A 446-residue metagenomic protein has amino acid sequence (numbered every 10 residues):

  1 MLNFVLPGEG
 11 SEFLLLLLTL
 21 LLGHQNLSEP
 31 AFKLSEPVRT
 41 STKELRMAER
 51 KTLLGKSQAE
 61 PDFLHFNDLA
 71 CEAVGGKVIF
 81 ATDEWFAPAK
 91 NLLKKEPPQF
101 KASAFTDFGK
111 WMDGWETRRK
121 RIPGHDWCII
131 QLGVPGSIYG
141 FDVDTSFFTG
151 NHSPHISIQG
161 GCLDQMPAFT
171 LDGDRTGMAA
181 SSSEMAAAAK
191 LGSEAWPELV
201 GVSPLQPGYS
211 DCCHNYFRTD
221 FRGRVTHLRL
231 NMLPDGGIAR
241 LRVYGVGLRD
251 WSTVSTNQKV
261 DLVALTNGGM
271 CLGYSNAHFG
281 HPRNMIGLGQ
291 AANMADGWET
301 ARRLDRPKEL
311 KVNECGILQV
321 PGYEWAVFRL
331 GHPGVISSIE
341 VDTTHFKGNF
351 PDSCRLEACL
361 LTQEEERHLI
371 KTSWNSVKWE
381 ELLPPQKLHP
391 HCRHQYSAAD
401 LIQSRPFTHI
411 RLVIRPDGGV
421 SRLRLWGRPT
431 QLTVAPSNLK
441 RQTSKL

Functional and structural regions predicted by a protein language model:
G8-G10, G23: Residue-identity detector for glycine
L14-L20: Hydrophobic alpha-helical signal peptides and transmembrane signal-/tail-anchor segments that drive secretory-pathway
T19, A31, T40-T42: Ala/Thr-enriched low-complexity intrinsically disordered regions
L22, N26-S28, S35: Intrinsic disorder
A48-W127, F147-W325, G334, H345-L446: Trp- and acidic/polar-enriched beta-sheet ligand-binding modules for extracellular glycan and matrix recognition
P123-T145: General structural concept
I138-Y139, I336-S338: Secondary-structure-rich domain cores
